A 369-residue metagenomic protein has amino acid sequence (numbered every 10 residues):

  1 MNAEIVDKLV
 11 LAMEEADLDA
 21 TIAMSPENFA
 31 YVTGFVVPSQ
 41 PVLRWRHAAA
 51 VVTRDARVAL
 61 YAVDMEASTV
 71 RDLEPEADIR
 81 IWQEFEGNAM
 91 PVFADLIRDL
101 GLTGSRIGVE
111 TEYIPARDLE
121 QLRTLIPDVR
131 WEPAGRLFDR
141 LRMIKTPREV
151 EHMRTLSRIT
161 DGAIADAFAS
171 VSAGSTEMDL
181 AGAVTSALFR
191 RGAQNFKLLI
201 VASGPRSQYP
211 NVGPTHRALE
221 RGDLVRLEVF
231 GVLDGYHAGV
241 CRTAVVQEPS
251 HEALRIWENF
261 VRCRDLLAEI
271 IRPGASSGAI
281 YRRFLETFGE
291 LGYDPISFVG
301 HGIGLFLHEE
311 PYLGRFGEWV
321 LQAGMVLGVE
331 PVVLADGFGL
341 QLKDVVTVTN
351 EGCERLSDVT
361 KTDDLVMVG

Functional and structural regions predicted by a protein language model:
M1-G369: Active-site neighborhoods and metal-handling regions in enzymes and metal-associated proteins
